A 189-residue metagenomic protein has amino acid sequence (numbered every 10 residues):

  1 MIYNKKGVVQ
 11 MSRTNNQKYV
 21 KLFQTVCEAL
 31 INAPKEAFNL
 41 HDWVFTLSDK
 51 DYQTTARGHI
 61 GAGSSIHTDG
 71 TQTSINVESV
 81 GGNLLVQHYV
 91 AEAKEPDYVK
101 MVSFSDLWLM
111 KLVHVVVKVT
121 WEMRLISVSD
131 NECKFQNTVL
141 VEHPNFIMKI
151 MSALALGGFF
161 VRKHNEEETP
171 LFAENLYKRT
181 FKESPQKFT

Functional and structural regions predicted by a protein language model:
N4-T73: Hydrophobic ligand-binding cavity/cleft-lining segments
Q24-C27, L84-Q87, V116-E122: Short, surface-exposed coil-to-beta transition loops
N32-N39, W43, F160-E168, F172: Short amphipathic alpha-helical segments
A33-F38, E92-Y98, R124-K134: A short, structured loop/turn motif at beta-sheet edges
I60-L112: Glycine-rich portal/gate segments that line the openings of hydrophobic small-molecule binding cavities
W108-E167: Beta-strand/loop substructures that line and gate deep hydrophobic ligand-binding cavities in soluble
P170-T189: Short, highly charged C-terminal tails/helix-capping segments
